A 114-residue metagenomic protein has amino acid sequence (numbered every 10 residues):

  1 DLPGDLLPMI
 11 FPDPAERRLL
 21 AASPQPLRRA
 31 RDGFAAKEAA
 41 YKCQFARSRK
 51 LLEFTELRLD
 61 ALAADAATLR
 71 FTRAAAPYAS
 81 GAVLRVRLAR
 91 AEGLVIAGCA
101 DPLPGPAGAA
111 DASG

Functional and structural regions predicted by a protein language model:
D1-G114: Core catalytic alpha/beta fold that binds nucleotide/phospho-ligands
